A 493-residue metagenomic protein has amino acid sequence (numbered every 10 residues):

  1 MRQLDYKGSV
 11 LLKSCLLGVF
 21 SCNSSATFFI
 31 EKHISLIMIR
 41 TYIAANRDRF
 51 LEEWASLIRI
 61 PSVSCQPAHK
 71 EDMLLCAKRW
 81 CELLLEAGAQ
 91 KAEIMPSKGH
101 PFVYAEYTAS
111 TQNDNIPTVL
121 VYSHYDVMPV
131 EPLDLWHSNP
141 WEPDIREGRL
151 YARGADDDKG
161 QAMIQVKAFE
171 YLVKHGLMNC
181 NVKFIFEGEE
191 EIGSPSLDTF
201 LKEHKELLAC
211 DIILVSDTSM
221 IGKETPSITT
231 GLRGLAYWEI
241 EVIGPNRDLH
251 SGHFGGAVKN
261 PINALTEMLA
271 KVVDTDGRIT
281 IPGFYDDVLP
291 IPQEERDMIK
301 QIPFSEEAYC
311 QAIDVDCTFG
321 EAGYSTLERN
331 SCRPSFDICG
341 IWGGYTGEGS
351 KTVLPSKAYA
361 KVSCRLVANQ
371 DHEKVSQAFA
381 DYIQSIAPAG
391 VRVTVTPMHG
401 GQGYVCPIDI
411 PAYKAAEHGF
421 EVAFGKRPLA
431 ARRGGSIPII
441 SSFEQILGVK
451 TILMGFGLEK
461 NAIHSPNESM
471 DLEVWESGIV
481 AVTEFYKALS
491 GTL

Functional and structural regions predicted by a protein language model:
Q3-L4, S14, H33: Cationic, low-complexity basic patches in intrinsically disordered or flexible, solvent-exposed regions
S35-L133, K357, K361, K374: N-terminal helical capping/dimerization or prosegment-like subdomains of hydrolases acting on amide or phosphate bonds
D114-F186, S477: Active-site metal-coordination/substrate-binding segment of hydrolases, especially metallo-dependent peptidases
Y125-V127, I185-S194, S216-M220, G244-N246 (+2 more regions): Acidic, glycine-rich active-site loops and adjacent beta-strand->loop/helix elements that engage anionic groups
L150, D156-G231, S490-L493: Acidic/histidine-rich catalytic neighborhood of metal-dependent amide-processing enzymes
G222-K223, T280-K357, R365-D381, I386 (+1 more regions): An extended, acidic, His-containing surface patch that forms the Zn2+-binding/catalytic region of metallohydrolases
G255-D276: A short core secondary-structure module
